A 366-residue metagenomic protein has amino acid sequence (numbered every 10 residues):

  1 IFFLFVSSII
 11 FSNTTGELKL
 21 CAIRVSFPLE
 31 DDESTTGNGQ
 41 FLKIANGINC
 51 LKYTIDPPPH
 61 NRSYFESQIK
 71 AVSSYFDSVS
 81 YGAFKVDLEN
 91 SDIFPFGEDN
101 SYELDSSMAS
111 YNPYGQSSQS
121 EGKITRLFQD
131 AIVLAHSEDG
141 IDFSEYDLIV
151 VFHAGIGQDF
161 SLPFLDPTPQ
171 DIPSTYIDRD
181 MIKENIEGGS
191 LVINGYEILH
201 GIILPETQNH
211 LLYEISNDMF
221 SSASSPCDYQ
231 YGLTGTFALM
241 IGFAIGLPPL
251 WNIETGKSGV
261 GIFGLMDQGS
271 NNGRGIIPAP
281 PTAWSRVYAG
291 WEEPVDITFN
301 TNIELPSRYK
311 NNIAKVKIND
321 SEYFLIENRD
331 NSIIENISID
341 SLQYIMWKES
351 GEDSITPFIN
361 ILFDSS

Functional and structural regions predicted by a protein language model:
I1-L4: Sec-dependent signal peptide recognition, specifically the positively charged N-region followed immediately by
S7-I9: N-terminal signal peptide c-region/cleavage motif recognized by signal peptidases
N13-P59, S63, Q129: N-terminal module-boundary/linker segments of secreted carbohydrate-active enzymes
T15-G16, I141-Y146, K257-V260: Short helix-terminating capping/connector loops at secondary-structure junctions
P28, I44-C50, T54, Y75-S78 (+5 more regions): Structured segments of extracytoplasmic/periplasmic soluble domains in secreted or envelope-associated proteins
S63-L211: Active-site-proximal segments of metallohydrolase catalytic domains
L148, A154-Q343: Extracellular hydrolytic enzyme modules, especially secreted metalloproteases of the metzincin/thermolysin-like class
I334-S366: Catalytic core of carbohydrate-active enzymes
